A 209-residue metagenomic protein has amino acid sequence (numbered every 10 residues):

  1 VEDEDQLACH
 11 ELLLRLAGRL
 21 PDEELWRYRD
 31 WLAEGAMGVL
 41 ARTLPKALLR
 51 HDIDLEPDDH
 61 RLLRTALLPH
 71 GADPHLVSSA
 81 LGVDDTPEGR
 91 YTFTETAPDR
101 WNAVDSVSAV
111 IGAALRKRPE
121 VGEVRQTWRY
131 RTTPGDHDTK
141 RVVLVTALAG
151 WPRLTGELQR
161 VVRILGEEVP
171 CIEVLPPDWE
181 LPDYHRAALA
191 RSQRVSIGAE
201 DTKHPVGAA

Functional and structural regions predicted by a protein language model:
V1, L13-A17, W26-A33, P45 (+1 more regions): Amphipathic alpha-helical repeat scaffolds
V1-G18, V195-A209: Actinobacteria-biased recognition of intrinsically disordered, low-complexity terminal regions
A8, E23-E24, L40, D59: Structural recognition of alpha-solenoid helical scaffolds
Y28, M37-A41, H60, H75-L76: Solenoid-repeat scaffolds in large eukaryotic assemblies
A33, M37-G38, T43, H51-E56: N-terminal accessory segment detector
H51-P134: Long, charge-patterned amphipathic interaction tracts in eukaryotic proteins
V124-L148, E157-L158: Extended intrinsically disordered or low-complexity segments
V143-A209: Extended, charged low-complexity segments that frequently continue into or abut oligomerization scaffolds
